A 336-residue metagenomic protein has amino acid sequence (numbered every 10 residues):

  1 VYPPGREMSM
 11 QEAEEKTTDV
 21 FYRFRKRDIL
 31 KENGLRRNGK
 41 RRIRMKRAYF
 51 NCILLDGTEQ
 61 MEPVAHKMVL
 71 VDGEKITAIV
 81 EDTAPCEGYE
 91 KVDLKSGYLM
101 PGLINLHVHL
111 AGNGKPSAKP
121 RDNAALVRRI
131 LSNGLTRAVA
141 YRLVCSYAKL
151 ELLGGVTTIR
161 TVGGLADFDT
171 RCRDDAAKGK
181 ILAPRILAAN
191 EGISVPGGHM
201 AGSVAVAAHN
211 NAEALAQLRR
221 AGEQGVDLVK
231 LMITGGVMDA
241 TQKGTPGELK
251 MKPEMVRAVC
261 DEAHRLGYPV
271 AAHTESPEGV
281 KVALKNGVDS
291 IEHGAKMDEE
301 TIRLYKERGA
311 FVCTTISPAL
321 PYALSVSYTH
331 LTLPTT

Functional and structural regions predicted by a protein language model:
V1, F21-R25, G39-C86, G97-M100: N-terminal metal-binding scaffold of metallo-dependent hydrolase/deaminase domains
C52, V69, E74, S96 (+8 more regions): Divalent metal-coordination and catalytic microenvironments
Y98-D175: Metal-associated gating/positioning segment near the N- to mid-region
H107-A111, H273, H293, H330: Histidine-centered divalent metal-coordination motifs
R129-R142, H199-E213: Active-site mouth loops of central-metabolism enzymes
R171, A212-V312, V326: Histidine/acidic residue-rich metal-binding segments in metalloenzymes
T329-T335: Conserved small/polar residues in nucleotide/adenosyl-binding loops
